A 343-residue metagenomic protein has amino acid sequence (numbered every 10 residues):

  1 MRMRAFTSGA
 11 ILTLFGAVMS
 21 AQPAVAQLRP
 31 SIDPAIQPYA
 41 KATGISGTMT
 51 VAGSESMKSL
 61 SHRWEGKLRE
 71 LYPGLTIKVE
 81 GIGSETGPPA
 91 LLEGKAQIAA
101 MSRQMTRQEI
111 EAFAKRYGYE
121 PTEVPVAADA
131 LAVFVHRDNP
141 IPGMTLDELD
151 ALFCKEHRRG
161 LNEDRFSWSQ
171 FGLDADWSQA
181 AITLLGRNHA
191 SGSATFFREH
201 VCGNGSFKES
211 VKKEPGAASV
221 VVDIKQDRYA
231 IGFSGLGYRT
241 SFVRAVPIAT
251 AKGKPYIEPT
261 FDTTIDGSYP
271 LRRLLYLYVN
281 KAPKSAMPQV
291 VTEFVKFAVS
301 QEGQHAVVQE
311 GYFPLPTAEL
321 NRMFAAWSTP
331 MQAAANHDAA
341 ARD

Functional and structural regions predicted by a protein language model:
M1-I11: Bacterial N-terminal signal peptides that target proteins for export
G9-A21: Bacterial N-terminal signal peptides
P23-V25: Long, low-complexity intrinsically disordered segments that are proline/alanine-rich with interleaved serine/threonine
Q27-D343: Flexible loop/hinge segments at secondary-structure junctions
